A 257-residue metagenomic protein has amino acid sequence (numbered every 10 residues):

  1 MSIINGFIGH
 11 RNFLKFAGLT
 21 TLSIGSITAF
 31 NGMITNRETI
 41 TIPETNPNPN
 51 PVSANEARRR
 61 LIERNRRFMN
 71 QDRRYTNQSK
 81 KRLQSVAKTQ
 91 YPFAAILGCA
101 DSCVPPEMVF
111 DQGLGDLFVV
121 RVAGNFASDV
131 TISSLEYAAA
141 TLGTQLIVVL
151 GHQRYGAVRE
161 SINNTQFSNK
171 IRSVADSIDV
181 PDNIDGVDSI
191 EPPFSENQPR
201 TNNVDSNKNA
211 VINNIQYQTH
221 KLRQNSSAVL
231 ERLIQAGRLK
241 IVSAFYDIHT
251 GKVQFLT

Functional and structural regions predicted by a protein language model:
S2, A54, M108-V211, Y217-Q218 (+2 more regions): Short HxH-centered metal-ligating active-site micro-motif
S2-I24: N-terminal secretory signal peptides and thylakoid transit peptides that target proteins across membranes
T28-N70, R74-Q78: C-terminal segment of N-terminal export signals and the immediately downstream linker at the start of the mature
L61, I96, V149, S243 (+1 more regions): Divalent metal-coordination and catalytic microenvironments
R64-N65, C99-A100, V122-A123, H152 (+3 more regions): Fold-independent oxyanion-binding glycine-rich loops and adjacent beta-strand/coil segments at enzyme active sites
R74-S133: Conserved beta-strand-loop surface patch within small alpha/beta domains used for substrate/adaptor or ligand engagement
S226-A228, G237: Internal active-site segments that recognize and position negatively charged phosphoryl groups and nucleotide moieties
L233-F255: GST superfamily/GST-like fold recognition
